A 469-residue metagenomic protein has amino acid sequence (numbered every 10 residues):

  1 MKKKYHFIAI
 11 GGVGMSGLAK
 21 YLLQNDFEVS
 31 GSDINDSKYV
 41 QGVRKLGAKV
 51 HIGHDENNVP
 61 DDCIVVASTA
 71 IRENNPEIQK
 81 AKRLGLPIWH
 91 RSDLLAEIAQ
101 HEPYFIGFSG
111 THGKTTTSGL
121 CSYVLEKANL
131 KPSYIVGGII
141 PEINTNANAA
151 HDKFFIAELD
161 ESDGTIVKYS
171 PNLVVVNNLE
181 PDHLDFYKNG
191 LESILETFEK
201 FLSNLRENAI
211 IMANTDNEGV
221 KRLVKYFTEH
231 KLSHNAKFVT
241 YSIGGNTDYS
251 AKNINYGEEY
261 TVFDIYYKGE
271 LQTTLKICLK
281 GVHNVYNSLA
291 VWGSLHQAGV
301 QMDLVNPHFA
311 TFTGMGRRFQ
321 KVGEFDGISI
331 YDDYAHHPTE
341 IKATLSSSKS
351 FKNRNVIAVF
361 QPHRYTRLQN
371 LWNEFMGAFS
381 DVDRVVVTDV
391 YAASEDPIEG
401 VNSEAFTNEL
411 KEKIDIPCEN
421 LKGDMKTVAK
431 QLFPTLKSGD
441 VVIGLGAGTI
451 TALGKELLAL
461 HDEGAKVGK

Functional and structural regions predicted by a protein language model:
M1-H90, L94, E218, S250-K252 (+3 more regions): N-terminal leader/targeting and accessory segments in enzymes
K3-K4, G14, L18-N25, L173 (+2 more regions): Nucleotide phosphate-binding/pyrophosphate-handling subdomain across enzymes that bind or process nucleotide phosphates
Y21-F27, R44, N57-N58, T69 (+4 more regions): Phosphate-binding loop of NTP-binding sites
F27-I34, I211-T215, A358-Q361, D383-A392: Short internal beta-strands
S32-D33, H51-H54, W89-A96, I135-G137 (+3 more regions): Beta-strand->loop->alpha-helix junctions that form or flank phosphate-binding loops in nucleotide-handling enzymes
K80-L86, F201-A209, L345-K352, P397-M425: P-loop/Walker A phosphate-binding loop and immediately adjacent motor/lid segment at beta-alpha junctions
M376-S438: C-terminal helical cap/extension that packs against the catalytic core of soluble nucleotide-cofactor enzymes
